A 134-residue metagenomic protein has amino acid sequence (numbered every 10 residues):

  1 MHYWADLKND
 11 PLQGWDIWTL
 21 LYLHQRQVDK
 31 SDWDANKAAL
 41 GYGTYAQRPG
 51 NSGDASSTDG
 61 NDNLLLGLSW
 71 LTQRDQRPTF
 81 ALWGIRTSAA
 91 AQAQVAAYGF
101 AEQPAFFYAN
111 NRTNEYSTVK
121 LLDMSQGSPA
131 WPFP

Functional and structural regions predicted by a protein language model:
M1-H2, Y22, L65, S69: Generic hydrophobic alpha-helical scaffold/packing signal
M1-N9, W18: Catalytic cores of extracellular degradative/oxidative enzymes
D10-I17, D75-Q76: Loop/turn elements at helix/coil->beta-strand transitions in domains of secreted/extracellular proteins
G14-L20, A81-G84: Short, flexible loop/turn segments with low-complexity composition
T19-N36: Long, well-ordered core segments of solenoidal/helical folds
K37-P134: Beta/coil-rich, acidic/histidine-enriched accessory regions frequently appended to metallopeptidases
